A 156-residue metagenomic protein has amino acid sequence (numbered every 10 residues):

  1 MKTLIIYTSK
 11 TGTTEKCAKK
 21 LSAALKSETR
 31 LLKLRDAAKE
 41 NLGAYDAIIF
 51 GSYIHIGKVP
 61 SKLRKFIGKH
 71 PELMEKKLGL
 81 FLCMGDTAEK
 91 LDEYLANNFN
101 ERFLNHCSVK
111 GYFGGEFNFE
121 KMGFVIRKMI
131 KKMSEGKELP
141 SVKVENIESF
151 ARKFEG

Functional and structural regions predicted by a protein language model:
K2-K26: N-terminal beta1-alpha1 ligand-phosphate binding loop
L4, A24-R30, A47, I56-G156: FMN-binding flavodoxin-like domain, especially the glycine-rich phosphate-binding loop
S9, R35, M84: Residues in the short beta-alpha loop(s) of Rossmann-like NAD(P)-binding domains
G12, A38-E40, T87, F119: Flexible, glycine-rich phosphate/dinucleotide-binding loops and adjacent beta-alpha linkers at cofactor/substrate
S27-K39: A short, well-structured beta->alpha microelement
D36-A37, I54-I56: Short active-site-proximal "capping" loops at secondary-structure junctions
G43-A44: Alpha-helix C-terminal capping/helix-to-coil transition sites in glycosyltransferase folds
F50-G51: Redox-cofactor binding/interface segments in oxidoreductases and associated redox assembly factors
